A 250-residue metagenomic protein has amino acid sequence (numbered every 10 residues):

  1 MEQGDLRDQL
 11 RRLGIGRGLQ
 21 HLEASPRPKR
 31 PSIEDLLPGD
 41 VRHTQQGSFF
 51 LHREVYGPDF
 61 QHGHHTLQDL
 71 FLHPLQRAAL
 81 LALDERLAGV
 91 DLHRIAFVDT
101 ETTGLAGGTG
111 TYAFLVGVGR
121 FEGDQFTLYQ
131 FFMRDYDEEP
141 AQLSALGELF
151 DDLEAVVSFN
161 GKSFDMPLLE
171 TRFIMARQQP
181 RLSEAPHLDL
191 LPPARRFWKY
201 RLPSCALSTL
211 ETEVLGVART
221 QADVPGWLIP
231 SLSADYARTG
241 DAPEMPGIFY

Functional and structural regions predicted by a protein language model:
M1-D91: N-terminal accessory regions of nucleic-acid-interacting proteins
D5-Q9, S32, T66, A145 (+4 more regions): Exposed alpha-helical structural elements
G18-L22, R181, L202, R219-D223 (+1 more regions): Residue-level signal for secondary-structure boundary elements
F50, F97-L105, A113-L115, F159-G161 (+3 more regions): Long, contiguous hydrophobic alpha-helical segments, chiefly transmembrane helices and signal peptides
H64-V98, M175-R177, R181-L188, P192 (+1 more regions): Short, charged N-terminal helix-start/capping segments
D84-A155: Conserved RNase H-like, two-metal-ion catalytic cores of nucleic-acid enzymes
G123-V217: Conserved DEDDh/DEDDy metal-dependent 3′-5′ exonuclease domain
L207-Y250: Acidic, Mg2+-coordinating catalytic module of metal-dependent nucleases/exonucleases that use a two-metal-ion mechanism
